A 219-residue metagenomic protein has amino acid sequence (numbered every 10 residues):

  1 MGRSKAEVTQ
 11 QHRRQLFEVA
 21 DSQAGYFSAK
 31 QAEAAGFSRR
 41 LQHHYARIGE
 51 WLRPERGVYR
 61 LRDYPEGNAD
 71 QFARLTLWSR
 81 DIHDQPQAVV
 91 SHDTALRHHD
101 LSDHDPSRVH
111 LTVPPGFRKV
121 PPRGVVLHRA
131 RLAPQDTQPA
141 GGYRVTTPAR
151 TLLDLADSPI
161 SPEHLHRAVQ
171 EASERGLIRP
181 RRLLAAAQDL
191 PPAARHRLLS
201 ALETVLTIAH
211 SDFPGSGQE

Functional and structural regions predicted by a protein language model:
G2-T147, T151-D154, S158-E219: Short gly/ser-rich loop at a beta-strand->alpha-helix junction or flexible surface loop bordering the NTP-binding
